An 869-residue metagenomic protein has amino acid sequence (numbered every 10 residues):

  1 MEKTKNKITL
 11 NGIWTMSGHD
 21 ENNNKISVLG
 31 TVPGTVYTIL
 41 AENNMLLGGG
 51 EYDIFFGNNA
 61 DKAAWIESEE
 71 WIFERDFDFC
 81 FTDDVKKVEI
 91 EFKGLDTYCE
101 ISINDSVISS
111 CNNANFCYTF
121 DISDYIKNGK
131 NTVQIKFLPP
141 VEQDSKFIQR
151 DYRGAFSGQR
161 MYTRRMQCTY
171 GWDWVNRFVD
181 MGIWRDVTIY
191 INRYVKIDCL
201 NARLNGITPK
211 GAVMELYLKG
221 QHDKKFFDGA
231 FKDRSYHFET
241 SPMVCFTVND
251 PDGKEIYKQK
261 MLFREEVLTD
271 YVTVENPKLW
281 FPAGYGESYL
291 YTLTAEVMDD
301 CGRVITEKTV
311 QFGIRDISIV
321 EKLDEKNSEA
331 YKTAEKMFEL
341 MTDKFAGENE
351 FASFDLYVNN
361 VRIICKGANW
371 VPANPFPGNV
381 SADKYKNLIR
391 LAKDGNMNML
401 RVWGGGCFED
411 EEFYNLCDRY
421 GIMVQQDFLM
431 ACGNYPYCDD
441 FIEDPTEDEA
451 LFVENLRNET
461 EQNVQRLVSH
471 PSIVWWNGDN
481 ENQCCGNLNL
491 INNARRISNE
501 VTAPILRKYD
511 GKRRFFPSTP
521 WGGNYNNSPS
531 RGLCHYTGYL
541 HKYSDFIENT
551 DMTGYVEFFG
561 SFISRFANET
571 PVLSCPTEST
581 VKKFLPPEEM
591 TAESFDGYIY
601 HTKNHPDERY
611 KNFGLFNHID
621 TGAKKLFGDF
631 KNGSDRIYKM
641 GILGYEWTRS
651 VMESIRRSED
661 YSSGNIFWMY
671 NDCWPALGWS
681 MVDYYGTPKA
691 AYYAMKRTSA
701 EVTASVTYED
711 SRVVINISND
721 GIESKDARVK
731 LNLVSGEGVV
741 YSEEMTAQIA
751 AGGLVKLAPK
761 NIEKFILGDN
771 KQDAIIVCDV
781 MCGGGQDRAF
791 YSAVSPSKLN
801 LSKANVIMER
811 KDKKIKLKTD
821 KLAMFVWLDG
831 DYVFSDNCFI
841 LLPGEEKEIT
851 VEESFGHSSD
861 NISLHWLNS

Functional and structural regions predicted by a protein language model:
M1-P375, S381-M399, F408, R657-S658 (+3 more regions): Secreted/periplasmic carbohydrate-active enzymes, especially glycoside hydrolases
I8-T9, M16-D20, V179-G182, W476 (+2 more regions): Substrate-binding clefts and catalytic carboxylate motifs of secreted carbohydrate-active enzymes
E69, V179, K210, K384 (+6 more regions): Soluble or luminal CAZymes and related metallo-dependent hydrolases
I72-D76, L388, G395, F413 (+3 more regions): Alpha-helical packing segments of well-folded alpha/beta enzyme cores
D105, Y118-I122, Y170-W174, V501 (+2 more regions): Short alpha-helical segments and helix-capping/turn motifs at coil-helix boundaries
E275-K278, D394-L400, P445, G628-Y638: Glycine- and acidic
L391-A392, C417, L467, I655: Generic structural signal for hydrophobic
M399-R419, V424-H605, L643, G664 (+2 more regions): Substrate-binding/catalytic cleft of secreted carbohydrate-active enzymes, primarily glycoside hydrolases
